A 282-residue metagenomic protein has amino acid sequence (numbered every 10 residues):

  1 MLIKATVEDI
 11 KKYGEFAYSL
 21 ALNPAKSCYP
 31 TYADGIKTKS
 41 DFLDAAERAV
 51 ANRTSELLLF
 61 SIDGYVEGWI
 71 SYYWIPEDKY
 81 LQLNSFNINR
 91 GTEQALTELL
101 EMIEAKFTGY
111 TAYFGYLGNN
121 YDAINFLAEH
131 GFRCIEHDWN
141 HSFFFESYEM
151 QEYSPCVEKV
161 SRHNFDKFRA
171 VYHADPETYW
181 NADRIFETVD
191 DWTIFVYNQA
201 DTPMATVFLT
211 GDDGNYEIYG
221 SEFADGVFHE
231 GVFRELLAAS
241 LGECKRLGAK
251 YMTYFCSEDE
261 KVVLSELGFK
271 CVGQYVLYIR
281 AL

Functional and structural regions predicted by a protein language model:
M1-D41, D138, Y148-Y179: Short amphipathic alpha-helix that is part of the acyltransferase structural core
M1-E15, E129-G131, E243-R246, G268-G273 (+1 more regions): Short, Lys/Arg-enriched, disordered terminal segments
A5, Y13-Y18, L99, Y219 (+1 more regions): Gram-positive cell-envelope targeting signals
V7, C28-E98, N198-G231: Conserved donor-binding loop and adjoining core beta-sheet/short helix segment in diverse acyl/aminoacyl transferases
T54-S55, G109-Y110, L247-A249: Short, high-confidence coil segments that cap the C-terminus of an alpha-helix and link into the following beta-strand
N89-Y153, Y251-L282: Acyl-donor-binding surface of acyltransferase catalytic domains
V171-F208, D212: A mid-sequence, solvent-exposed acidic-amphipathic segment
N215-Y275: Aromatic (often tryptophan-rich) hydrophobic motifs at membrane interfaces
